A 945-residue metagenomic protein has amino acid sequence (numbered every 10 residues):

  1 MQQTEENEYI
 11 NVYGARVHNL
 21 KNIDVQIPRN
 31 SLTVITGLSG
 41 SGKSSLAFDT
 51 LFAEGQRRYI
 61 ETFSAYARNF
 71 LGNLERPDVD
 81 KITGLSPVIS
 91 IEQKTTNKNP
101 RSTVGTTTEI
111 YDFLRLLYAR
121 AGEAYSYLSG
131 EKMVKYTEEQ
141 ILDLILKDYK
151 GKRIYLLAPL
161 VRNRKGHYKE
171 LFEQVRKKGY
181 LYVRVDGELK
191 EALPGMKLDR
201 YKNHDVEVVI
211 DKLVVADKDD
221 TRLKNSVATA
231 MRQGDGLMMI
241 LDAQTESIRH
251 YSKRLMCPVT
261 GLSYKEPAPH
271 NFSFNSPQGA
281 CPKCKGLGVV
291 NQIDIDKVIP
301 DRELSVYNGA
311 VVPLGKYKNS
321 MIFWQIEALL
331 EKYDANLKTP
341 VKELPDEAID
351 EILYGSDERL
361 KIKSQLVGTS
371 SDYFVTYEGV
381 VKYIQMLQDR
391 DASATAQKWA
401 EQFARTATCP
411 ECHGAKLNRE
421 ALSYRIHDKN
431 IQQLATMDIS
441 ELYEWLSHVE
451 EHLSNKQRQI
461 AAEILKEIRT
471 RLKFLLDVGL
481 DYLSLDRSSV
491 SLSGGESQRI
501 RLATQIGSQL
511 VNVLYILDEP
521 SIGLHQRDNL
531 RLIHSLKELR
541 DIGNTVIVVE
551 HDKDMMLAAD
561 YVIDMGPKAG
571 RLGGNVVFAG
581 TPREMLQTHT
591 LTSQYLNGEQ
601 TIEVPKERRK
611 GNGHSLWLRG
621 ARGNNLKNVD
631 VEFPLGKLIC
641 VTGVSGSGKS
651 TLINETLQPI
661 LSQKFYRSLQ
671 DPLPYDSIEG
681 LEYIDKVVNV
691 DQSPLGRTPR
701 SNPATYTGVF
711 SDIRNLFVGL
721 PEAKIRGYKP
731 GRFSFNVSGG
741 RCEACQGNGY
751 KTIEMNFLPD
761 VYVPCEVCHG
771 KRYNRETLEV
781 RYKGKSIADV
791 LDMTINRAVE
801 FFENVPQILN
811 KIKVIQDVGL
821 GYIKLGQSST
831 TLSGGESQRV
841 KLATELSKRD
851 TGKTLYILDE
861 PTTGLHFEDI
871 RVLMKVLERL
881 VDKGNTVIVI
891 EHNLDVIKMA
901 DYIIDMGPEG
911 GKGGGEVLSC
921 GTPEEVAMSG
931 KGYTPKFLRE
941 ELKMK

Functional and structural regions predicted by a protein language model:
M1-K945: Conserved phosphate-binding elements of NTP-dependent enzyme cores
